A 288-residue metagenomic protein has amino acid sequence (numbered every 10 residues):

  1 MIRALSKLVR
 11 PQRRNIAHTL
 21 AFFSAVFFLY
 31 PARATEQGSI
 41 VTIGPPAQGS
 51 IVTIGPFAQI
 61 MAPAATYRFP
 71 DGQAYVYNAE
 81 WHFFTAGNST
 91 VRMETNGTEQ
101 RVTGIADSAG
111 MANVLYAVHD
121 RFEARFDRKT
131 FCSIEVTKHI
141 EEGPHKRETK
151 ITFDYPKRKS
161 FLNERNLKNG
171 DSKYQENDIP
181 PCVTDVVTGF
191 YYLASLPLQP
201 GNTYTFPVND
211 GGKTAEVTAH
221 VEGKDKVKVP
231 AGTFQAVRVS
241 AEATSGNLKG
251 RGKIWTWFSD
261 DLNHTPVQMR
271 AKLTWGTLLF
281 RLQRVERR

Functional and structural regions predicted by a protein language model:
M1-R14: N-terminal secretory signal peptides that target proteins for export/translocation
T19-Y30: Bacterial N-terminal signal peptides
Y30-E36: Sec/Tat signal peptide C-region and signal peptidase I cleavage site
I40-I43, I51-Y155, Y192-R288: Acidic, serine/threonine-rich low-complexity disordered tracts
R147-L193: Hydrophobic, well-structured mid-protein blocks that either form specific transmembrane helices
